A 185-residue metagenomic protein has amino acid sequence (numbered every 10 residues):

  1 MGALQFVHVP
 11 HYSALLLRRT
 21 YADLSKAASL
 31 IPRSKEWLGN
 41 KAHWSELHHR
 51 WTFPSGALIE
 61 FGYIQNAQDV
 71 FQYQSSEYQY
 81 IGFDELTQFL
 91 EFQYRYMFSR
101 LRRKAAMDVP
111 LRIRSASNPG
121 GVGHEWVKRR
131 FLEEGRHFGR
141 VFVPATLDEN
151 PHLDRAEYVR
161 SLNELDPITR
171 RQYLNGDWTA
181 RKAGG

Functional and structural regions predicted by a protein language model:
M1-G185: Phosphate/NTP-binding elements of NTP-utilizing enzymes
